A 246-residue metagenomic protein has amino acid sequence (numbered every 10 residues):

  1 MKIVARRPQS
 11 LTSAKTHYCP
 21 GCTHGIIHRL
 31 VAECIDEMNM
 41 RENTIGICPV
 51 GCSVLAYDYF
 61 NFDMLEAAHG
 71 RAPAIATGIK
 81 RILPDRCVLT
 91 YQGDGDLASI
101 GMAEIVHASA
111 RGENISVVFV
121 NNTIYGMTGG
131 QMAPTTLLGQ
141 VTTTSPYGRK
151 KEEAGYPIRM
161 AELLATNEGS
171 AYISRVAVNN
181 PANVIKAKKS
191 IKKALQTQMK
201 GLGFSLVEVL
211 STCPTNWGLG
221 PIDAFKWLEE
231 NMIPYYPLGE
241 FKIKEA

Functional and structural regions predicted by a protein language model:
M1-T77, R81-R86: Thiamine diphosphate
M1-V4, S13-A14, M199-A246: Flexible, low-complexity linker and terminal segments
A14, M40-T44, L83-V88, R111-I115 (+3 more regions): Short coil/turn connectors at secondary-structure junctions
V50-C52, N122-I124, N180, E208-N216: Glycine-rich beta-alpha junction loops
V50-G126, K189, K193: Thiamine diphosphate
F62-L65, A108, A133-L137, D223-K226: Short, hinge-like loop/turn segments at secondary-structure boundaries
D85, A133-K200: Conserved thiamine diphosphate
M102-H107, M127-V141: Active-site-proximal loop->helix
